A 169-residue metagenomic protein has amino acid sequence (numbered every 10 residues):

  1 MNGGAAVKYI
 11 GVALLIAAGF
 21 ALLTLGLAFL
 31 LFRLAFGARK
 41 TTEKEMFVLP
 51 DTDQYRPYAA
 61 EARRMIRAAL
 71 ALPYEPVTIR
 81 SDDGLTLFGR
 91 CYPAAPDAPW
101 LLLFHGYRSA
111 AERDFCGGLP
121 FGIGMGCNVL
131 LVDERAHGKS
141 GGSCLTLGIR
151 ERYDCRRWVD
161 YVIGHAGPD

Functional and structural regions predicted by a protein language model:
N2-A17: Feature marks short, highly hydrophobic, charge-poor N-terminal signal-anchor/signal peptide-like helices that anchor
G19-I79: An N-terminal hydrophobic leader/cap segment in hydrolases
D83-Y92: A short loop-to-beta-strand scaffold at the N-terminal edge of the catalytic core in hydrolase folds
A98-G106: Short beta-strand element of the alpha/beta-hydrolase
Y107-F121: The serine-hydrolase catalytic nucleophile loop
R113-F115, S140-S143: Conserved catalytic-core motifs of eukaryotic protein kinase domains, centered on the activation segment
I123-G141: Conserved alpha/beta-hydrolase
L145-A166: Alpha/beta-hydrolase active-site loop
